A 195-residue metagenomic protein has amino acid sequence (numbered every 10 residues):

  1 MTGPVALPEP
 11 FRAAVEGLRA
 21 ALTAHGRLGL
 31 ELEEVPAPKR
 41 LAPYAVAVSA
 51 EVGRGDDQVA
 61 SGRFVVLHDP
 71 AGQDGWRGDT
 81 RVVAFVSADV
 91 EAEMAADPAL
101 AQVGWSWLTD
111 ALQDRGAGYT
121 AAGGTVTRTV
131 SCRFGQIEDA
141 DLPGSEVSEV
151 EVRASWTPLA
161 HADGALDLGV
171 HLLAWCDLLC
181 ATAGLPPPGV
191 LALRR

Functional and structural regions predicted by a protein language model:
M1-P38: Short, extreme N-terminal leader segments that mark the start of a protein/domain
R27, P36, L67, E151-R153 (+1 more regions): Interaction-mediating elements
A47-S87: A glycine-rich, hydrophobic loop/mini-helix early in the fold
Q58-S61, M94-Q102, A162-G169: Ordered, soluble secondary-structure elements with a strong preference for glycine-centered loop motifs and nearby
R63-H68, T129-R153: Aromatic/basic-lined ligand-recognition segments that form π-stacking hydrophobic pockets flanked by Lys/Arg to engage
R77-A92, S145-W156: Glycine-rich, often proline-containing surface loops adjacent to acidic residues and nearby aromatics that form
P98-I137: Short, internal acidic amphipathic alpha-helical interface segments that mediate docking to partner proteins
R153-R195: Mixed-charge, glycine-accented linear interaction segment located at domain edges/termini
